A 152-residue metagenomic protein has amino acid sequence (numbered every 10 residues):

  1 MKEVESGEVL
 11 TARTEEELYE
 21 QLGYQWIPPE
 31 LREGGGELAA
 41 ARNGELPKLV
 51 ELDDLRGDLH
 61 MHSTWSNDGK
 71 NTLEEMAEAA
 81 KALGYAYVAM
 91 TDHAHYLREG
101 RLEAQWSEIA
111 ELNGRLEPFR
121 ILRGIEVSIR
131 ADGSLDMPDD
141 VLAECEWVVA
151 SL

Functional and structural regions predicted by a protein language model:
M1-E51: Acidic, metal-coordinating catalytic segment for phosphate/diphosphate chemistry, firing primarily on the Nudix
G34-A131, D140-L142, W147: An N-terminally biased module of ancient metal coordination in phosphate/nucleic-acid-related enzymes
A150-L152: Catalytic beta/alpha-barrel core
